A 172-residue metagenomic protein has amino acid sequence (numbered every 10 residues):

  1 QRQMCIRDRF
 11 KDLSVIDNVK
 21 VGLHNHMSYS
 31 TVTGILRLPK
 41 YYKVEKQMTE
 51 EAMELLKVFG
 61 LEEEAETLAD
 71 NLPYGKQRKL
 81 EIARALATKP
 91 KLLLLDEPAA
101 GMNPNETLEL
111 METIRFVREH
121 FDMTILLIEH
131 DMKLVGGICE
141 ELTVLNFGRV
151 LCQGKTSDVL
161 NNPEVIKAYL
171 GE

Functional and structural regions predicted by a protein language model:
Q1-I6: Short, small-residue-biased leader/transition segments that mark boundaries at the very start of proteins
R7-E172: Glycine-rich phosphate-binding loops of nucleotide-dependent enzymes
